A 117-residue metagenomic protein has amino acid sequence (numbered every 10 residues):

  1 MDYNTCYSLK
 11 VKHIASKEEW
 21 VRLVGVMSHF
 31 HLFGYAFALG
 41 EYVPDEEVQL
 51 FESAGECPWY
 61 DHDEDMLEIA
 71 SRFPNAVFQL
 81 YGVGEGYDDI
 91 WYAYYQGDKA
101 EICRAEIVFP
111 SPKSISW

Functional and structural regions predicted by a protein language model:
M1-F30, S116-W117: Short, extreme N-terminal segment that most often corresponds to the first beta-strand
G25-W117: Charged interaction segments
